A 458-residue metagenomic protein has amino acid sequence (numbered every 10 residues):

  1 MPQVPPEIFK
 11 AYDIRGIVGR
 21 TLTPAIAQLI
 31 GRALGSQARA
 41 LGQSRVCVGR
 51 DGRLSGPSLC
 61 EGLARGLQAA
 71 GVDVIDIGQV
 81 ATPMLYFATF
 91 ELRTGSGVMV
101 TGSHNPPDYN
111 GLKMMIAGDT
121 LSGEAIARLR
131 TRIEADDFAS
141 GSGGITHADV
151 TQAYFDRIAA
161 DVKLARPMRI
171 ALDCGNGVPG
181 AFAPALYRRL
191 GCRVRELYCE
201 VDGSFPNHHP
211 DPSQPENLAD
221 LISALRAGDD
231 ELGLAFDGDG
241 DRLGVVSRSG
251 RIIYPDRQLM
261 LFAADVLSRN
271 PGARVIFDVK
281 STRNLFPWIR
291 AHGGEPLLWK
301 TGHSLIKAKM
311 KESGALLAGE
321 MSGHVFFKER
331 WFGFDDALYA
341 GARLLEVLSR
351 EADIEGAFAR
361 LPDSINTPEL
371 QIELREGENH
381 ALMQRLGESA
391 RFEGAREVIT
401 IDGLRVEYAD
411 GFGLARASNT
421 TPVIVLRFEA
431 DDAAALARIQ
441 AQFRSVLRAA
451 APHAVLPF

Functional and structural regions predicted by a protein language model:
M1-R65, A69-A70, H147-M168: An N-terminal, well-structured beta->alpha segment
A40, R45-Y109, D156-R157, L186-V246: N-terminal small/polar loop signature for handling phosphorylated ligands or for N-terminal nucleophile
Q43-D51, R169-A171, A273-V279, L316: Short glycine-rich phosphate-binding loop at a beta-alpha junction
M84, A127-D156, A160, R248-M321 (+1 more regions): Proline/glycine-rich low-complexity loops and linkers
G95-S103, P107, L225-S247, I252 (+1 more regions): Glycine-rich phosphate-binding loop
D108-G228: Gly/Ser/Thr-enriched, mixed-charge loops and adjacent short helices that form phosphate/oxyanion-binding elements
N270-R427, D432-F458: Phosphate-binding and adjacent anionic-ligand microenvironments
